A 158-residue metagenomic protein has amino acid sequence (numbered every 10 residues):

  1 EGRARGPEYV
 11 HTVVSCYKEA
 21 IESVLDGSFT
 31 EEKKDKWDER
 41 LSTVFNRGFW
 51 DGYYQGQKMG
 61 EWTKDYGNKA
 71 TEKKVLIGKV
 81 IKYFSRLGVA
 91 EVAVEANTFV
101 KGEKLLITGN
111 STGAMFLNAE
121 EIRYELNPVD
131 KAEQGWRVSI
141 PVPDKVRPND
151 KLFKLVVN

Functional and structural regions predicted by a protein language model:
G2-S42: C-terminal helical cap(s) of enzyme catalytic domains, especially alpha/beta-barrels
Y9-T12, E19-S23, G27, K64-N158: Beta-strand/loop-dominated core regions that host nucleotide or nucleotide-derived cofactor-binding catalytic loops
D35-L87: Accessory interdomain/linker segments of ATP-dependent helicases and helicase-like nucleic-acid enzymes that mediate
